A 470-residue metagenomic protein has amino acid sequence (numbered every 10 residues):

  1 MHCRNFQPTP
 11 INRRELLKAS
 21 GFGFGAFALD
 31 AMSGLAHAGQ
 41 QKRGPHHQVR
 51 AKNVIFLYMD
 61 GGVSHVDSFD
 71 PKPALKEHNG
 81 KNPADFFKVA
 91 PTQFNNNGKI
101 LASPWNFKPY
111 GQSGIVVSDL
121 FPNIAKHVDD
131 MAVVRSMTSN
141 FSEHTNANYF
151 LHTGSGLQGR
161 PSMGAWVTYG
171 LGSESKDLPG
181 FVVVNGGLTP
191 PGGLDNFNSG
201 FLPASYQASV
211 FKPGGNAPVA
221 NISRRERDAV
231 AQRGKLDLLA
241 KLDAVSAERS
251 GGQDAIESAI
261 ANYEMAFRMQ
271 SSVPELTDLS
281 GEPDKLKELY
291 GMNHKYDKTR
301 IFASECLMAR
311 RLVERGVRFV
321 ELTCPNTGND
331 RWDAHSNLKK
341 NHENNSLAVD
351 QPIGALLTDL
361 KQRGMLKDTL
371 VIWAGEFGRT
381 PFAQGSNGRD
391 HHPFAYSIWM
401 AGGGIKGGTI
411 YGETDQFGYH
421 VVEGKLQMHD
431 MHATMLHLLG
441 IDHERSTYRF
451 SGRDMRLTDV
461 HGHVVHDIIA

Functional and structural regions predicted by a protein language model:
M1-A470: Ligand-binding pockets and gating/stacking loops
